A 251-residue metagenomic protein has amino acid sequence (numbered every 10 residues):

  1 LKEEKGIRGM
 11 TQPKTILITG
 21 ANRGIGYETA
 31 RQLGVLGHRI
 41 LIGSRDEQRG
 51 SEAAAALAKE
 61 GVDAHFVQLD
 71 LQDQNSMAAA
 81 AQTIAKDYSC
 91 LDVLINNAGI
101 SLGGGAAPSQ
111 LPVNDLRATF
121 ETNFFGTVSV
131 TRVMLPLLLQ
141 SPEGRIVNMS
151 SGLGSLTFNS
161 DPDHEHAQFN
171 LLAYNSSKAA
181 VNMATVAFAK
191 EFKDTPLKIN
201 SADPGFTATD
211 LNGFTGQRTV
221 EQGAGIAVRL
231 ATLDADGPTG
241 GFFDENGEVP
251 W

Functional and structural regions predicted by a protein language model:
T11-L41: Canonical Rossmann dinucleotide-binding motif of NAD(H)/NADP(H)-dependent dehydrogenases/reductases, specifically
L36-E52: Conserved glycine-rich Rossmann-like NAD(P)H-binding loop of the short-chain dehydrogenase/reductase
E47, V67-Q82: The beta1-alpha1 cofactor-binding region of Rossmann-like NAD(H)/NADP(H)-dependent oxidoreductases
E60-D63, T83-N96, L102-G104: A glycine-rich helix->loop->beta "capping" turn within Rossmann-like NAD(P)(H)-dependent oxidoreductase domains
I95, V130-M134, L138, A184-T185 (+1 more regions): Hydrophobic positions on the long internal alpha-helix of Rossmann-like NAD(P)-dependent oxidoreductase domains
I100-F120, L139-K193, D203: Catalytic loop of short-chain dehydrogenase/reductase
A179, A187, D194, S201-P204 (+2 more regions): C-terminal helical subdomain
